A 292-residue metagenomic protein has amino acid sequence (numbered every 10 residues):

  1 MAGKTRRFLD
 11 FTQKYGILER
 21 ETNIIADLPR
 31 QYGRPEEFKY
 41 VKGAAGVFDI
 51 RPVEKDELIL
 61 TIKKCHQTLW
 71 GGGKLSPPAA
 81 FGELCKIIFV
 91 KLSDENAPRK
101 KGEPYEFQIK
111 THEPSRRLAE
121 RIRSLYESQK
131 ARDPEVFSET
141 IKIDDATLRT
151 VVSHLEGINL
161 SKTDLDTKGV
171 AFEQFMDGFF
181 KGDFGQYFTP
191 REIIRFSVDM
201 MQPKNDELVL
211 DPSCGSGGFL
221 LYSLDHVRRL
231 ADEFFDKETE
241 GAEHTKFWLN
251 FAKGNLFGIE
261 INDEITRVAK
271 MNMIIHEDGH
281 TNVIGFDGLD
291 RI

Functional and structural regions predicted by a protein language model:
M1-I17: Nucleic-acid nuclease catalytic cores
K39-T61: An acidic intrinsically disordered interaction segment
K55-L75, V151-S153: Short amphipathic alpha-helical segments and their helix-coil junctions
K64, T68-L69, T167-E192, V198-M200: Class I SAM-dependent transferase core
Q67, P77-A97: Core catalytic lobe of class I
W70-L84, K142, S161-D166: Structural motif
F89, S93-G178: Long recognition/docking surfaces used for binding and targeting
P190-I292: Conserved S-adenosyl-L-methionine
